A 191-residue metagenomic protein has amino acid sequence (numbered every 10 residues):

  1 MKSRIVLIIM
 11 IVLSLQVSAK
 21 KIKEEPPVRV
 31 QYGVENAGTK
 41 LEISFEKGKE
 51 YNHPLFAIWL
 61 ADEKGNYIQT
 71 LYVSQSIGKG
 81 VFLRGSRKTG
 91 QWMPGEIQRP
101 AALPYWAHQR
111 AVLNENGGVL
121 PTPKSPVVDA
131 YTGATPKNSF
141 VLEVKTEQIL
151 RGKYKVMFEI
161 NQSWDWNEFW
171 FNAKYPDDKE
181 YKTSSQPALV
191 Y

Functional and structural regions predicted by a protein language model:
K2-I8: Sec-dependent signal peptide recognition, specifically the positively charged N-region followed immediately by
M10-S18: Hydrophobic h-region of N-terminal signal peptides that target proteins for export in Gram-negative bacteria
A19-P26: Cleaved targeting-peptide boundary
P27-V28, G38, I68: A broad "non-catalytic interaction surface" signal
Q31-L55: Contiguous beta-strand segments within globular domains
A57-A61: Beta-strand signatures of extracellular beta-sandwich domains
E63-W166: Structured domain cores in non-transmembrane regions
W170-Y191: Short beta-strand elements
